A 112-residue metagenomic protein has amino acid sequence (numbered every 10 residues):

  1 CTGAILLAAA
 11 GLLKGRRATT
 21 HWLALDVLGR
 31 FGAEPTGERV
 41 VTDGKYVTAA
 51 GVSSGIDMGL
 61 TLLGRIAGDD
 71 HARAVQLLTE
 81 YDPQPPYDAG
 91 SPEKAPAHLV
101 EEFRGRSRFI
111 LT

Functional and structural regions predicted by a protein language model:
T2-T112: Active-site-adjacent pocket-lining segments in enzyme domains
